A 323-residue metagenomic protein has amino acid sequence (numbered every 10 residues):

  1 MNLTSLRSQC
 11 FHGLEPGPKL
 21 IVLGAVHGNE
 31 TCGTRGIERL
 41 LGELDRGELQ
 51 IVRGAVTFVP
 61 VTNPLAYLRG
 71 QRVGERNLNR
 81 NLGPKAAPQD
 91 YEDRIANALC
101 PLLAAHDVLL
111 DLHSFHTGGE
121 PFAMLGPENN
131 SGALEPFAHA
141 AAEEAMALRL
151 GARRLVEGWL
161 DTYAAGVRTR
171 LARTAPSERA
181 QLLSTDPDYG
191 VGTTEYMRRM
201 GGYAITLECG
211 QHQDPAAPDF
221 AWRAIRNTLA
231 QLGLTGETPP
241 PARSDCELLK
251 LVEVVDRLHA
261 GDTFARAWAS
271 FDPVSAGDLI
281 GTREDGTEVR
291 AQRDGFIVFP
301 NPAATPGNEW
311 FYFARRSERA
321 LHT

Functional and structural regions predicted by a protein language model:
M1-T323: Structured catalytic-domain cores with a bias toward divalent-metal coordination
